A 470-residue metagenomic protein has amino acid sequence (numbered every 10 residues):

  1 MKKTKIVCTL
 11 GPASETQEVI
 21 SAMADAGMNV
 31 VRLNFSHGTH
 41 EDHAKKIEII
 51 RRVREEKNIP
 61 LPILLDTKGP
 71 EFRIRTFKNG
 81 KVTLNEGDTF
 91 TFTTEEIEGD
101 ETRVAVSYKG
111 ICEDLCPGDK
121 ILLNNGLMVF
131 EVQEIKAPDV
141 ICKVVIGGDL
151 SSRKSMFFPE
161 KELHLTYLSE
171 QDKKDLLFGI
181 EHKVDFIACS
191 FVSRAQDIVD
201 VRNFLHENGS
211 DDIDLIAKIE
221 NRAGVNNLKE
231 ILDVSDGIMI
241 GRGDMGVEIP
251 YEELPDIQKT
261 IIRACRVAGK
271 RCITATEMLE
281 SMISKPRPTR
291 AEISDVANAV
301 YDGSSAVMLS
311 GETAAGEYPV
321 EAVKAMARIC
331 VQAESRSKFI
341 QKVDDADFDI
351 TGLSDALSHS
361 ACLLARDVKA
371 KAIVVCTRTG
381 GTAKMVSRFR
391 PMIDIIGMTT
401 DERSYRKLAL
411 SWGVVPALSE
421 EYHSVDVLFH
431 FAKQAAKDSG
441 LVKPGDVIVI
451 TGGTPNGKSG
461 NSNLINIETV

Functional and structural regions predicted by a protein language model:
M1-V470: Non-catalytic helical/linker scaffolds that mediate oligomerization, partner binding, and domain coupling around large
